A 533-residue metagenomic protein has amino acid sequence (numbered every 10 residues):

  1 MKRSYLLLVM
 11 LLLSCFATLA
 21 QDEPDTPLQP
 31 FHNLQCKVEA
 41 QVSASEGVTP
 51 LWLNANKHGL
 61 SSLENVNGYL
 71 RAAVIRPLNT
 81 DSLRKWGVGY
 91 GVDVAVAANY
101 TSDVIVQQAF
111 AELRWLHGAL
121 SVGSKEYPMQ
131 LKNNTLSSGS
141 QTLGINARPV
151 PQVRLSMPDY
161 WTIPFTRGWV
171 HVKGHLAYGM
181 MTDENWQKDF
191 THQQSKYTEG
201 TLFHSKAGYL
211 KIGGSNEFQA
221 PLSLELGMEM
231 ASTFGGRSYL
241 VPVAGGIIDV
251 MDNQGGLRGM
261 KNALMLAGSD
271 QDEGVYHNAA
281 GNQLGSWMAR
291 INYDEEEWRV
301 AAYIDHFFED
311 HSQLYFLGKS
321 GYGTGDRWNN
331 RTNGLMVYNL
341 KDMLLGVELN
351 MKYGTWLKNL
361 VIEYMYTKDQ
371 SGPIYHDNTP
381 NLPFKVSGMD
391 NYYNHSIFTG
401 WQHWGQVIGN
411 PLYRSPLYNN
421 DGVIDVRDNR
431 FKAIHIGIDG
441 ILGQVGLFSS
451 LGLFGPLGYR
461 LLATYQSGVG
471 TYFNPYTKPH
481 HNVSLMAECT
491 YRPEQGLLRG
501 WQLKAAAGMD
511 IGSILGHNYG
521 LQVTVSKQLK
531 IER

Functional and structural regions predicted by a protein language model:
M1-T26, L529-R533: Bacterial Sec-dependent N-terminal signal peptides
A20-P128, N134-S137, Q141-Y160, G168-V172 (+4 more regions): Beta-barrel outer-membrane channel/assembly domains of diderm bacteria
D22-L34, R76-G89, R114-G118, Y160-G174 (+6 more regions): Short loop/turn motifs that connect adjacent beta-strands in outer-membrane beta-barrel proteins
L34-V48, V88-V96, L113, L120-E126 (+9 more regions): Transmembrane beta-barrel strands of outer-membrane/channel proteins
L63-V66, V96-I105, F308-S312, D428-R430 (+3 more regions): Solvent-exposed loop/turn segments connecting transmembrane beta-strands in outer-membrane beta-barrel proteins
Q152, H517-R533: Outer-membrane beta-barrel "beta-signal"
P158-H376, N381, I434-I436, I441 (+3 more regions): Signature for the C-terminal beta-barrel architecture of outer-membrane proteins
T367-T471: C-terminal structural cap/anchor segments
